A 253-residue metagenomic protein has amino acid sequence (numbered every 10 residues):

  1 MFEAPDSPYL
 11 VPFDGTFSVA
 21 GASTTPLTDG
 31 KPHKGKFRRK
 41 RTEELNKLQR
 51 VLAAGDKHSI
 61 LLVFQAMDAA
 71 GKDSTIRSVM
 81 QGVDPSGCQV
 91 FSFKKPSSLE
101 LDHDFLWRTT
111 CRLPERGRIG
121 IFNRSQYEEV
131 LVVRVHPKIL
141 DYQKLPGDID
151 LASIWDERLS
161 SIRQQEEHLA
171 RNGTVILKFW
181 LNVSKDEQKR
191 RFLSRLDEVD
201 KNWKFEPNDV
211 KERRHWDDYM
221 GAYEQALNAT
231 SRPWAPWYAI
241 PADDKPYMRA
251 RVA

Functional and structural regions predicted by a protein language model:
M1-A253: Glycine-rich phosphate-binding loop of ATP-dependent small-molecule kinases
